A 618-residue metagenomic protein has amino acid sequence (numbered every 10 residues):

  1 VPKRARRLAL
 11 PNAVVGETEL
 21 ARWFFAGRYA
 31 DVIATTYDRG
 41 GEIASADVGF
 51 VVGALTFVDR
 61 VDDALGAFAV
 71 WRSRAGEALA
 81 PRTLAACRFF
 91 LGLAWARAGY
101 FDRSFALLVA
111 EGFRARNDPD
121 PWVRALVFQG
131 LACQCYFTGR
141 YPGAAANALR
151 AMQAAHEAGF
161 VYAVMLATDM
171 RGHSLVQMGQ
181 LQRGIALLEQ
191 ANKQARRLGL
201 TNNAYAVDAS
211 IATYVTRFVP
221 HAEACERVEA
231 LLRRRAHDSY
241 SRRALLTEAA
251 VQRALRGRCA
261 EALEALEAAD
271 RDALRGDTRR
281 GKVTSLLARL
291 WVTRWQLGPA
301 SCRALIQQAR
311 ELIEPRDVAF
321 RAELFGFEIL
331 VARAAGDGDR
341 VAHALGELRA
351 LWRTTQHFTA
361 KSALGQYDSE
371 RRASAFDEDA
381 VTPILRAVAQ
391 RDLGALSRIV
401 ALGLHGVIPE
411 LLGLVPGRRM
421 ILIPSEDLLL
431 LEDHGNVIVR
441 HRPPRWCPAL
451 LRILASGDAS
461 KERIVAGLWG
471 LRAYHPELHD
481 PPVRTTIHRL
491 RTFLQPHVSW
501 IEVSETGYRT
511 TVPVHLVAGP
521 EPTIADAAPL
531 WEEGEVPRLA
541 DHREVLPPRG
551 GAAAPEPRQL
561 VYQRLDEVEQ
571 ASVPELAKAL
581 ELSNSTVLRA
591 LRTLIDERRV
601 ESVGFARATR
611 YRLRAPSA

Functional and structural regions predicted by a protein language model:
P2-A34, G40-E42, A46: N-terminal leader/linker segments that initiate helical-solenoid repeat arrays
R6, K361, E378-R612, S617-A618: Intrinsically disordered, low-complexity protein-interaction/activation regions
A9-L10, G41-E42, P81, P121 (+9 more regions): Inter-repeat boundary and helix-capping residues of tandem alpha-helical solenoids
G16-F25, A46-R60, A85-Y100, V123-R140 (+7 more regions): Tandem amphipathic alpha-helical repeat scaffolds
A30, E42-A46, D62, A78 (+9 more regions): Alpha-solenoid repeat scaffolds
Y37-G41, A69-G76, V109-N117, L149-F160 (+5 more regions): Amphipathic alpha-helical segments of tetratricopeptide repeats
S239, T247, E267, R271-Q296 (+1 more regions): Long, compositionally biased intrinsically disordered regions
